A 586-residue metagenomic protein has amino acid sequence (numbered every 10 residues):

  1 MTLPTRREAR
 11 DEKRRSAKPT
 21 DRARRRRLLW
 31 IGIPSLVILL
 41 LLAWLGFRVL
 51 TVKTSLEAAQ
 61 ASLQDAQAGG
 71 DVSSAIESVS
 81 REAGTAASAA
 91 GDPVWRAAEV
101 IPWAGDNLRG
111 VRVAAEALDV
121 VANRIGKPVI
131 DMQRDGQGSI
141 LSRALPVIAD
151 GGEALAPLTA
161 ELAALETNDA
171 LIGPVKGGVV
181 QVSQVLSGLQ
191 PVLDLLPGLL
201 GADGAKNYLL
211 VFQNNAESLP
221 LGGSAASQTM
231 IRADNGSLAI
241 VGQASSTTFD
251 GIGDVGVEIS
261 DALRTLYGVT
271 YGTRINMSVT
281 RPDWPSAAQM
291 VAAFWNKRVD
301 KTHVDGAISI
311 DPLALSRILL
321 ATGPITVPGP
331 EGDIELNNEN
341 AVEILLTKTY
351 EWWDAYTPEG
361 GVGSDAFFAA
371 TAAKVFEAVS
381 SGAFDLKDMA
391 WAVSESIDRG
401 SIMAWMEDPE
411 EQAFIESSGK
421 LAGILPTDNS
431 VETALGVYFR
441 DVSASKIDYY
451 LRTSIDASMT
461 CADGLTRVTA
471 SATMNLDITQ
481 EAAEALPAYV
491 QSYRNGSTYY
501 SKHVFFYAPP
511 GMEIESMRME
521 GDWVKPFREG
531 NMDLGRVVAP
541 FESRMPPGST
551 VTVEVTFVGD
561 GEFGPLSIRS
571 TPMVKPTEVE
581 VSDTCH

Functional and structural regions predicted by a protein language model:
T2-R10, K18, W30-S35, W44-E580 (+1 more regions): Non-catalytic, solvent-exposed segments at the cell envelope interface
R14-R26: Short, Lys/Arg-rich N-terminal segment immediately upstream of the first membrane anchor
L41: Often metal-dependent polyanion-binding catalytic scaffolds in large enzymes
